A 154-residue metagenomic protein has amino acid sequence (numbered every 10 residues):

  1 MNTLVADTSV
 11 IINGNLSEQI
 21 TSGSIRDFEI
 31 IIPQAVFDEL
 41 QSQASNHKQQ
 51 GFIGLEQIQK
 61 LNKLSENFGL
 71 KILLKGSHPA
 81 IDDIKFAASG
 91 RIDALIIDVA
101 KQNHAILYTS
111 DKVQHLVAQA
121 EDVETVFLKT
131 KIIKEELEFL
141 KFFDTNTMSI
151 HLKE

Functional and structural regions predicted by a protein language model:
N2-I106, Q114-A120: Active-site-proximal, substrate-binding regions of enzyme catalytic domains and RNA-binding/basic surfaces
D7, D111, I150: Residue-level signature of catalytic and energy-coupling elements of molecular machines, predominantly ATP/GTP-dependent
I106-Y108, K112-L137: Accessory nucleic-acid engagement/destabilization modules that flank
I132-E154: N-terminal "pre-motor" subdomain/linker immediately upstream of P-loop NTPase catalytic cores
